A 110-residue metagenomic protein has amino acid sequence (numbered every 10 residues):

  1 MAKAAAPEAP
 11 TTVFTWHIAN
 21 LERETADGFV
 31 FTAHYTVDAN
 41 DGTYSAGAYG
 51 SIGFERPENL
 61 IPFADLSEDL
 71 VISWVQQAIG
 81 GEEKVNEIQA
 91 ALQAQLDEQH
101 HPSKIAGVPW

Functional and structural regions predicted by a protein language model:
M1-T43: Short, charged/polar N-terminal "headpieces" of proteins
P10-T15, Y44-G53, L66, G107: Non-catalytic terminal accessory/regulatory regions of metabolic enzymes
H34-F63: A short, structured beta-strand/loop element
R56-W110: Acidic, low-complexity intrinsically disordered segments
